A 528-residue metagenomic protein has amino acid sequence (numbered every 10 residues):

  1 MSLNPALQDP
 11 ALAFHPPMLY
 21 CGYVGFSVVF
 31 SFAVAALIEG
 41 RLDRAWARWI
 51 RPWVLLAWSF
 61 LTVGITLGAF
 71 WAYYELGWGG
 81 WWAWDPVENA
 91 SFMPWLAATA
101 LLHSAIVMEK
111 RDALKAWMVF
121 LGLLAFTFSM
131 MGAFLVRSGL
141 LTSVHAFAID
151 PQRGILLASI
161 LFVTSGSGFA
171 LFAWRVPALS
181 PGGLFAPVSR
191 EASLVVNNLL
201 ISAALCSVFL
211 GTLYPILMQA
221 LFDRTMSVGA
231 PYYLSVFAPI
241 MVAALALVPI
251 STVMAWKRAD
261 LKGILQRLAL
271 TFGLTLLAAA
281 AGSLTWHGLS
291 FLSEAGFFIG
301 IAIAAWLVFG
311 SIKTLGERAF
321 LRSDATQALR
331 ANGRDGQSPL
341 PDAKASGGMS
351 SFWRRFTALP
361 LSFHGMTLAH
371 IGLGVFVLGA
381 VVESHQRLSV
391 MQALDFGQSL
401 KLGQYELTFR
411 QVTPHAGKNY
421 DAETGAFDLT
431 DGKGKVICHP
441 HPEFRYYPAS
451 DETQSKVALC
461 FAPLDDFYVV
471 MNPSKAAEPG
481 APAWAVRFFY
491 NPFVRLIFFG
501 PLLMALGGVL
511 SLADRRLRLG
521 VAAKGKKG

Functional and structural regions predicted by a protein language model:
M1-A69, G77: A conserved hydrophobic secondary-structure block that centers on an alpha-helix together with its immediately flanking
F14, P86-M93, S129, L141-N332 (+3 more regions): Contiguous transmembrane helix-bundle modules in multi-pass membrane proteins
C21-S31, W95-L96, M241-P249: Hydrophobic alpha-helical transmembrane segments
E39-I50, E109-A116, L184-R190, K257-I264: Membrane-interface helix-boundary motifs at transmembrane edges
L67-N89, G139-T142, A146: Interfacial helix-loop-helix junctions of multi-pass membrane proteins
A100-L101, I106-S129, A148-I149, I160-S167 (+1 more regions): Phosphate/diphosphate-binding loops
R334, P339-S346: Intrinsically disordered, low-complexity segments enriched in serine/proline and basic residues
M391-R487: Soluble non-transmembrane domains of integral membrane proteins
